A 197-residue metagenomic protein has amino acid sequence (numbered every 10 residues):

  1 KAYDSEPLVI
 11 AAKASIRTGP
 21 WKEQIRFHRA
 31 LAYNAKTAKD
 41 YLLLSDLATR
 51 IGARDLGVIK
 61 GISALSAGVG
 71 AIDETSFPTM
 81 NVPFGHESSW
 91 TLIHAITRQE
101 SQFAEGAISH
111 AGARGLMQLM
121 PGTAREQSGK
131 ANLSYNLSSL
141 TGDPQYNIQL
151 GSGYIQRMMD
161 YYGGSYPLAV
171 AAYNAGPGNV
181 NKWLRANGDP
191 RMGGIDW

Functional and structural regions predicted by a protein language model:
K1-A2, L8-A11, T18, E23-W197: Catalytic glycan-binding domains that act on GlcNAc-containing polysaccharides
